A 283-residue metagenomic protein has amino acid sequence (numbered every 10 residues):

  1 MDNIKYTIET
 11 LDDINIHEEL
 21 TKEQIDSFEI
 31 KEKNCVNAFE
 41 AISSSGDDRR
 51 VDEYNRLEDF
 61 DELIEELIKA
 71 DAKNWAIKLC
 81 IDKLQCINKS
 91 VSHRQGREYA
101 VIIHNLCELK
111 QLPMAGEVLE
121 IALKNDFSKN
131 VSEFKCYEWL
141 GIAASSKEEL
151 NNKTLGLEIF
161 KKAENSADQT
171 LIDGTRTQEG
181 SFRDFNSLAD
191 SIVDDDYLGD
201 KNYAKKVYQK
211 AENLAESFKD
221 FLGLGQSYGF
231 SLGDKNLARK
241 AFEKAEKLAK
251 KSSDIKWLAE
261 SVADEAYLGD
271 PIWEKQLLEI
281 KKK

Functional and structural regions predicted by a protein language model:
D2-K283: Non-catalytic tandem-repeat scaffold regions and their flanking low-complexity/translocation tails
